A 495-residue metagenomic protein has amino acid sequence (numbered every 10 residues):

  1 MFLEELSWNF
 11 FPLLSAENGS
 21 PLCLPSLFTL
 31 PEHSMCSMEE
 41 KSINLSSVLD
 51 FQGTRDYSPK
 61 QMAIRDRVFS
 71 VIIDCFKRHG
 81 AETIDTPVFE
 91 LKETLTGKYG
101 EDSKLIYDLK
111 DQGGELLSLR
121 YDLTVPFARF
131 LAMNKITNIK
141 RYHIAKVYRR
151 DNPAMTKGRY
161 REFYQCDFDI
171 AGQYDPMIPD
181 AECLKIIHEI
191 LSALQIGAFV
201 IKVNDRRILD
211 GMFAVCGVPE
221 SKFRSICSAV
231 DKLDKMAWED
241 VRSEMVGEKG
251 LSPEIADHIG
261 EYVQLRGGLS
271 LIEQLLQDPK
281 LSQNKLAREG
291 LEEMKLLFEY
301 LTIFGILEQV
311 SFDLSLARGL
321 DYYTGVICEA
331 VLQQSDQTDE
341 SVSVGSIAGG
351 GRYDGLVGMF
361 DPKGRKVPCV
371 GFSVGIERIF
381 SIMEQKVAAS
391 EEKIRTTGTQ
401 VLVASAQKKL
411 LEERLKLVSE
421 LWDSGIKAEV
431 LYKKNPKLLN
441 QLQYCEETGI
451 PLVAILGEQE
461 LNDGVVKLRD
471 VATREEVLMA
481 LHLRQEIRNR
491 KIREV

Functional and structural regions predicted by a protein language model:
L22-L27: Compositionally biased, intrinsically disordered low-complexity segments enriched in Pro/Arg/Gln/His
M35-M62, K110, P219: Auxiliary tRNA-acceptor-end handling modules of aminoacyl-tRNA synthetases
E39-I43, Q61-G80, E90-E93, L123-K135 (+3 more regions): Positively charged, Gly/Ser-enriched RNA/tRNA-binding surfaces
E39-S42, V48, I84-L117, P153: Polyanion/phosphate-binding surface patch
L105-Q112, V218-D240: Acidic, His- and aromatic-enriched active-site or binding-groove loops in soluble protein domains that engage sugars
V203-C216, D231-A237: Short, conserved secondary-structure transition motifs
